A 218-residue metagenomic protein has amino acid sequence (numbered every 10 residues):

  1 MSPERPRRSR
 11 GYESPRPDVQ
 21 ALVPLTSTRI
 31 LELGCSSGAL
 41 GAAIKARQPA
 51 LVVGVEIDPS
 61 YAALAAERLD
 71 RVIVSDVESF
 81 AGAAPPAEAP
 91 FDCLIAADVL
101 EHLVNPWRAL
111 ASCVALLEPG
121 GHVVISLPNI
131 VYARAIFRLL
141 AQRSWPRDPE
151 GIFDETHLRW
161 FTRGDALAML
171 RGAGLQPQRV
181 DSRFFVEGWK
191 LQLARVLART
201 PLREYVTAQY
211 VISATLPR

Functional and structural regions predicted by a protein language model:
R5-P6, S14, A39, S60 (+3 more regions): S-adenosyl-L-methionine-dependent methyltransferase catalytic module, highlighting the catalytic core
R10-T26: Conserved alpha-helix/loop element of class I SAM-dependent methyltransferases that forms part of the SAM/SAH-binding
G34-S36: Class I SAM-dependent methyltransferase "Motif I" SAM/SAH-binding loop
A43-F80: Class I SAM-dependent methyltransferase SAM/SAH-binding core
F80-A89: Short amphipathic alpha-helix with an adjacent loop that forms part of the alpha/beta core around
I95: A conserved beta-strand element that flanks and buttresses the S-adenosyl-L-methionine
V99: Hydrophobic adenine-recognition pocket in adenosine-nucleotide-binding enzymes
